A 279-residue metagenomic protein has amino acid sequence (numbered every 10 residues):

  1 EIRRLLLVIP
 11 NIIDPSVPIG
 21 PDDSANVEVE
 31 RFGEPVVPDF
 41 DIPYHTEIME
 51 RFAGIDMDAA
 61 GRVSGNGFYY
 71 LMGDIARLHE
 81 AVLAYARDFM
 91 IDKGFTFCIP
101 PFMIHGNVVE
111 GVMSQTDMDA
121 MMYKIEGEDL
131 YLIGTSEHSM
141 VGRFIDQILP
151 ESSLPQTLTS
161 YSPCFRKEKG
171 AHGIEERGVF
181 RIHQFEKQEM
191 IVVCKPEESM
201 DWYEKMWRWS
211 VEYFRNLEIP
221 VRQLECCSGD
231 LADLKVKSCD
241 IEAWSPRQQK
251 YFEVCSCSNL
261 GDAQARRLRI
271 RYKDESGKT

Functional and structural regions predicted by a protein language model:
E1-V36, E50, G54: N-terminal alpha-helical targeting/anchoring segments
R31-T279: TRNA-recognition modules of translation machinery and tRNA-sensing kinases, especially anticodon-binding
